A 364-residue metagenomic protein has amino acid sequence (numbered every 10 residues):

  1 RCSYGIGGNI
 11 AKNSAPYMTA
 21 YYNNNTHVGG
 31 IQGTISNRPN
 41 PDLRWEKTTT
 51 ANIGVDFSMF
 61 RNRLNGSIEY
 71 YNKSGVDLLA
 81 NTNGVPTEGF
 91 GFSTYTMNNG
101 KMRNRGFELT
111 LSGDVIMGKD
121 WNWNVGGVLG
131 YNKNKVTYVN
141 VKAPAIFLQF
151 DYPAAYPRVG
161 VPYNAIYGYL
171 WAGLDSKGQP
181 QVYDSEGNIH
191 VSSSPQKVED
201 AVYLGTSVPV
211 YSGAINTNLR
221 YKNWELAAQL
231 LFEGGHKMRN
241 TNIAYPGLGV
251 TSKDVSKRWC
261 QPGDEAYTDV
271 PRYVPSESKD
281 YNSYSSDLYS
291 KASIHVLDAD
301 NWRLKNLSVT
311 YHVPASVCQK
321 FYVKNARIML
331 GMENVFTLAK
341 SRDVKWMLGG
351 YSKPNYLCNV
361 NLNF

Functional and structural regions predicted by a protein language model:
R1-R158, K222, K291-F364: Extracellular/periplasmic, surface-exposed regions of secreted and cell-surface proteins
I35-S36, V198, P209-V210: Flexible glycine/proline-enriched surface loops and loop-helix/loop-strand junctions
L43, Y169, S256-W259: Tryptophan-centric aromatic hotspots in well-structured domains and transmembrane helices
G54, E199-D200, S212-I215: Short, hydrophobic/aromatic alpha-helical segments in well-folded domains
G75-V76, H190-S192, G235-K237, W346-L348: A short local loop/turn or secondary-structure capping micro-motif enriched for an aromatic residue
M97-G100, D114-S207, G247, E265-Y267: Conserved small-residue
L204-T241: Glycine-rich, aromatic-lined ligand/substrate-binding cores of catalytic and carbohydrate-binding domains
E233-I328, M332: Extracytoplasmic gating/loop element in the C-terminal half of outer-membrane beta-barrel translocons and assembly
